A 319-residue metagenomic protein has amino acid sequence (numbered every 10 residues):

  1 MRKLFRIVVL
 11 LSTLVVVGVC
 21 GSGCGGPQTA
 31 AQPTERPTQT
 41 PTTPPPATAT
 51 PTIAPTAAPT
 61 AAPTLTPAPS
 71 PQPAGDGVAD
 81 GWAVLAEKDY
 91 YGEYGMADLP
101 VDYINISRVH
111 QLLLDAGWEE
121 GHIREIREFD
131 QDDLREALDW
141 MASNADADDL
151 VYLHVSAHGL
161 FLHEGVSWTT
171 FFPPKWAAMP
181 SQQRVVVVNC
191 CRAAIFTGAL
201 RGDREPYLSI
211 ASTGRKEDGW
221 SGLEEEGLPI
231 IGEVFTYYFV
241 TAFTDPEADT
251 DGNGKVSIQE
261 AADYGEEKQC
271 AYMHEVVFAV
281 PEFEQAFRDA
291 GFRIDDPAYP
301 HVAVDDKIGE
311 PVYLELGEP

Functional and structural regions predicted by a protein language model:
M1-V9: Bacterial N-terminal signal peptides that target proteins for export
L10-V19: Bacterial N-terminal signal peptides
V16, P27-P41, T52, T56-Y152 (+2 more regions): Boundary/activation segment at the start of structured domains
C20-C24: N-terminal Sec signal peptide cleavage junction
P73-G77, G81-A83, A248-P319: Caspase-like cysteine protease fold
A86-D89, I126-D130, H154-H158, V187-R192 (+1 more regions): Active-site-proximal beta-strand/loop segments in catalytic clefts of secreted hydrolases
H110, V185, C190-R288: Active-site-proximal C-terminal subdomain of hydrolase catalytic domains
A116, F129, D133, S156-S181 (+1 more regions): A short, glycine/acidic-enriched catalytic loop
